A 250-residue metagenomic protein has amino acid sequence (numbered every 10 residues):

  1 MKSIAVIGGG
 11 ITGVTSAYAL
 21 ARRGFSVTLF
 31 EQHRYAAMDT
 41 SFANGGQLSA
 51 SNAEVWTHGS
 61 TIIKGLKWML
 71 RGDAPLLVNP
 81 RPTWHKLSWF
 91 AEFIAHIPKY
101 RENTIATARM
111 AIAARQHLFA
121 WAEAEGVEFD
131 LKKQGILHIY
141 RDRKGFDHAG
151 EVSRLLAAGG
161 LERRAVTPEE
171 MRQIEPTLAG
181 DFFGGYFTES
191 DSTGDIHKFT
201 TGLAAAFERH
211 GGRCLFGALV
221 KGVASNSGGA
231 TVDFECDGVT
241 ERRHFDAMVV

Functional and structural regions predicted by a protein language model:
K2, M38, F245-D246: Local beta-strand N-terminus motif with an aromatic residue
K2-L29: N-terminal Rossmann-like FAD-binding beta1-loop-alpha1 element of flavoenzymes
I7, F30, R243-V250: Short hydrophobic core segments
R22-F42: Glycine-rich FAD pyrophosphate-binding loop
S26, E162, R213: Residue-level detector of anion-binding/catalytic polar loops
E31, T167, F216-A218: Short loop/edge segments at beta-strand edges and connector loops that shape dinucleotide/nucleotide cofactor-binding
A43-T167: Dinucleotide-binding Rossmann-like beta1-alpha1 core, especially the glycine-rich loop that anchors the ADP
D147-G159, L178-F245: Helical element adjacent to the flavin cofactor pocket in flavoenzyme catalytic cores
